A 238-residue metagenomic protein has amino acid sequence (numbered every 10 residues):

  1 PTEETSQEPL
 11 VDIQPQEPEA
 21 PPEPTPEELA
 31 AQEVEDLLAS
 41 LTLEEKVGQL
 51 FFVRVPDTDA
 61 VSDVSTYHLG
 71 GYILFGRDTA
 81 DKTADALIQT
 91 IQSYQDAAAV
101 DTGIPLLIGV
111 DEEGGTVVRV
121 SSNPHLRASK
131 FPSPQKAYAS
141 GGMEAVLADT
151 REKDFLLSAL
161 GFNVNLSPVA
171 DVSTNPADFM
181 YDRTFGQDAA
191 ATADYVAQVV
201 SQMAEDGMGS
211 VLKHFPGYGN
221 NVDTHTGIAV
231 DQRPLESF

Functional and structural regions predicted by a protein language model:
T2-D36: N-terminal, intrinsically disordered, polar/charged segments of Gram-positive cell-envelope systems that serve as
T25-Q89, V118: DNA-contacting surface of Y-family translesion DNA polymerases
V47-G48, T102-P105, D206-M208: Short coil/turn connectors at secondary-structure junctions
D63-T192, H214, G219-L235: Enzymes and membrane/adaptor proteins characterized by extended Gly/Ser/Thr/Asp/Glu-rich, aromatic-dotted
Y195-Q198, Q202-D206, L212: Metal-dependent enolase-superfamily TIM-barrel catalytic cores that perform enediolate-based chemistry
F238: Glycine-rich anion/phosphate-binding loop at the beta-strand->alpha-helix junction
